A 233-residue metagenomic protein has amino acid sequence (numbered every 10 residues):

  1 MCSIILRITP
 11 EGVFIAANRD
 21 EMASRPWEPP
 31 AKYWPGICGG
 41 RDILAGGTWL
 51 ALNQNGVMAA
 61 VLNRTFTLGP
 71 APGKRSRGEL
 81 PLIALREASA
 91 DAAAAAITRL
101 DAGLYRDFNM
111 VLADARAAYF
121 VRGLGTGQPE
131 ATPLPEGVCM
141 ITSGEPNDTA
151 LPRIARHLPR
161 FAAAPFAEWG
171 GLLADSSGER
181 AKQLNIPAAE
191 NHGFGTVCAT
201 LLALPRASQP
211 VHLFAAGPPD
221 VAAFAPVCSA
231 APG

Functional and structural regions predicted by a protein language model:
M1-G233: N-terminal nucleophile
